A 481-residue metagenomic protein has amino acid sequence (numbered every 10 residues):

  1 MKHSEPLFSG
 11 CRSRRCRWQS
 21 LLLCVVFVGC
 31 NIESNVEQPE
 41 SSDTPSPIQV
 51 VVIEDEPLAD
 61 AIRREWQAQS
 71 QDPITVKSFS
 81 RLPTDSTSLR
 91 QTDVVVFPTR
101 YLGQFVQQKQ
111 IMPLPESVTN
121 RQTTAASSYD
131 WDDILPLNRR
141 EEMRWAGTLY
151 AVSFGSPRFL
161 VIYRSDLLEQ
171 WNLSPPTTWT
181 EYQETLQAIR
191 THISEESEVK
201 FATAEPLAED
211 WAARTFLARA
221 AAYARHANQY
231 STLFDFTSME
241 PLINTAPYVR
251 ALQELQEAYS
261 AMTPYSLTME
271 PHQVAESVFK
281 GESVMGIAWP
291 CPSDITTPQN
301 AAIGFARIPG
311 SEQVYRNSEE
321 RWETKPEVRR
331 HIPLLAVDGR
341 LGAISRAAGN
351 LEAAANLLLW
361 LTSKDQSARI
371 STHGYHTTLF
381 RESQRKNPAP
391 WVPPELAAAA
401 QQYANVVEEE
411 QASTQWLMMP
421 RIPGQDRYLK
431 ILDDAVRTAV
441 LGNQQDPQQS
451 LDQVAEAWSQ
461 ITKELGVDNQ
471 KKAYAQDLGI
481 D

Functional and structural regions predicted by a protein language model:
D43-D55, I74-S78, V94: Short, well-ordered beta-strand elements
A68-I134, D166-T177, S277, M285: Extracytoplasmic "Venus flytrap"/periplasmic binding protein-like
L102-F159, S174, A306, R316-R329: Hinge/lid segment of periplasmic solute-binding proteins
E142-F154, Q183-E240: Extracytoplasmic/periplasmic solute-binding protein
L186, S231-T268: Glycine-centered hinge/linker elements that transmit conformational signals in sensory and ligand-binding systems
T215, Q253-N350: Extracytoplasmic/periplasmic substrate-binding proteins
D294-I295, I308-S311, L335-A336, R340-D426: Mature extracytoplasmic/periplasmic domains
E408-D481: Conserved C-terminal helix/tail region of periplasmic/extracytoplasmic solute-binding proteins
